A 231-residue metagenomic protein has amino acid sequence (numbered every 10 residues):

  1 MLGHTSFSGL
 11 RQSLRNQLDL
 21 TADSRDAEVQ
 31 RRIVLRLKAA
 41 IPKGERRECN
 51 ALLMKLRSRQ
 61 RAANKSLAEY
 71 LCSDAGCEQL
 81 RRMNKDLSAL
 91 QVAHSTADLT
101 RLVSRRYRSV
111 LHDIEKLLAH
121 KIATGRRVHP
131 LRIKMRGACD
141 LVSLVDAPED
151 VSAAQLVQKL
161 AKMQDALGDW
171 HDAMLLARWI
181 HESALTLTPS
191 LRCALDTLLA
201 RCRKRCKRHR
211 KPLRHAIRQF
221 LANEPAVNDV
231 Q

Functional and structural regions predicted by a protein language model:
M1-Q231: Cationic, histidine-enriched alpha-helical/coil surfaces that engage anionic ligands
